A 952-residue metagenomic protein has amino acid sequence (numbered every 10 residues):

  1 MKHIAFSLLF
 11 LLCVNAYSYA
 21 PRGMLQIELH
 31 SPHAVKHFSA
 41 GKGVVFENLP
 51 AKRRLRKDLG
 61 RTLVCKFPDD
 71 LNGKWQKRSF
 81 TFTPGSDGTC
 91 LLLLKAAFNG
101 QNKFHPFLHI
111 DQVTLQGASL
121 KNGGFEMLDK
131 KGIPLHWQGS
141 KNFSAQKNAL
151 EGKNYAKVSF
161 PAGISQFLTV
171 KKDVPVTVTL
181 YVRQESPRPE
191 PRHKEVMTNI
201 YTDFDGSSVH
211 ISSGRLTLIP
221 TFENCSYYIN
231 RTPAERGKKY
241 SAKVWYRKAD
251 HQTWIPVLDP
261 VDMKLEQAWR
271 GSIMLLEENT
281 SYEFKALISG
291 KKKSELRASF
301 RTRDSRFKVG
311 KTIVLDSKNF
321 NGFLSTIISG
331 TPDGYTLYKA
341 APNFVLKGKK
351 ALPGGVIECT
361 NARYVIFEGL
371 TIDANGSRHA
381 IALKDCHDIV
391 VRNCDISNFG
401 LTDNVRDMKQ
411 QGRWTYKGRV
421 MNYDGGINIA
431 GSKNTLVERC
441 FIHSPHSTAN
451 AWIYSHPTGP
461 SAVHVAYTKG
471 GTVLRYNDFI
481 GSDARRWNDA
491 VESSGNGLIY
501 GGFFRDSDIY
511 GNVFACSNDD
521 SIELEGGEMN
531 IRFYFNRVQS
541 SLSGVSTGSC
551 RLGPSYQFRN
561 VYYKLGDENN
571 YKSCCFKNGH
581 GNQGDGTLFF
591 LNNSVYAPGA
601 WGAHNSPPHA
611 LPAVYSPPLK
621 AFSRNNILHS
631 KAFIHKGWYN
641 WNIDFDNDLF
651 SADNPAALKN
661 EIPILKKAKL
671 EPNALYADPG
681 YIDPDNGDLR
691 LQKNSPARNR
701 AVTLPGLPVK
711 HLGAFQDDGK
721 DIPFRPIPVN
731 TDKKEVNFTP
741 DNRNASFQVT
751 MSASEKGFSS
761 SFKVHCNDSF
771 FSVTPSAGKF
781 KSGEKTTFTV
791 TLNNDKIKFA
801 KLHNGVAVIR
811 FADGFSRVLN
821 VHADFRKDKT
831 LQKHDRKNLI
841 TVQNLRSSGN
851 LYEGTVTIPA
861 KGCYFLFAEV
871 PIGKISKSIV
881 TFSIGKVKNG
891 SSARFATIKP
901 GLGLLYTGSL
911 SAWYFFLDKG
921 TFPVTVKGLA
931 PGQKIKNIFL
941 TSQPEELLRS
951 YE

Functional and structural regions predicted by a protein language model:
Y19-D205, L904: Extracellular and organelle-lumenal recognition/adhesion modules and their flexible linkers in secreted
Q184, L658, I662-K669, D685-P728: Surface beta-loop-beta hairpin patches that serve as ligand-binding interfaces in beta-rich domains
F307-S317, T331-R378, V390-G418, R439 (+1 more regions): Right-handed parallel beta-helix/beta-spiral solenoid domain characteristic of secreted/periplasmic
F320-N321, K350-I357, G376-A382, V405-I429 (+7 more regions): Extracellular beta-strand/beta-solenoid scaffold signature
Y556-N686: Predominantly extracellular beta-rich ligand-binding scaffolds that present long acidic/polar faces for carbohydrate
P723-E755, I797: Beta-sheet-dominated interaction scaffolds and their linkers
P726-K734, E755-T789: Surface-exposed binding patches on compact interaction domains or structured appendages
